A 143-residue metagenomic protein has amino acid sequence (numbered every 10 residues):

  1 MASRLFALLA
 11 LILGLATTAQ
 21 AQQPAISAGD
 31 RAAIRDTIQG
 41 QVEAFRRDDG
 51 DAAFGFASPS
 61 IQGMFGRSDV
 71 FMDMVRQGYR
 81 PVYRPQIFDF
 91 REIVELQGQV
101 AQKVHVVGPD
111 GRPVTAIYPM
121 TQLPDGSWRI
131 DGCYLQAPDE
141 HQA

Functional and structural regions predicted by a protein language model:
M1-V42, G98, R129: Juxtamembrane and targeting peptides
P24-A25, A32-D36, G50-Q99: Short solvent-exposed beta->alpha transition segments
E92-A143: Exposed beta-sheet edge and beta->alpha loop/turn motif
